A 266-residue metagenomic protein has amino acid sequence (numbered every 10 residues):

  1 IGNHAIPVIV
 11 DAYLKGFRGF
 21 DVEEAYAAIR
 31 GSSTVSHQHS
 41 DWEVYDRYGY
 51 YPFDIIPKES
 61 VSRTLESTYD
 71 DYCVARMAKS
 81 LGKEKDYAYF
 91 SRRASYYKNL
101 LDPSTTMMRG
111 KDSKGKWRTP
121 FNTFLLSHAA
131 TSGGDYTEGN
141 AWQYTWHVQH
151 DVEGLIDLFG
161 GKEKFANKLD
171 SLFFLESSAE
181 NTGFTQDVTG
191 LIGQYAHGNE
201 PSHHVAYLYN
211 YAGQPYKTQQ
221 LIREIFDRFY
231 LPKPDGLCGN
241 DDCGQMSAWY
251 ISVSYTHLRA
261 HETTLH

Functional and structural regions predicted by a protein language model:
I1-A5, R63-S67, D86, T137-V148 (+3 more regions): Secondary-structure capping and boundary motifs in well-ordered enzyme cores
I1-A78, S91, A141-D157: Aromatic-rich carbohydrate-recognition surfaces in CAZymes
L14-A27, K79-S91, I156-N167, N210-I222: Structural helix-adjacent loops and short alpha-helical linkers that scaffold large soluble proteins
R47-E59, L126-T137, Y230-P232: Acidic/His metal-coordination segments adjacent to aromatic residues that form catalytic metal sites in metalloenzymes
A75, K79-E200: Catalytic cores of carbohydrate-active enzymes
T123, A130, L175, E180-G190 (+2 more regions): C-terminal catalytic domain of Rieske-type non-heme iron oxygenases
H150, G154, N167, H203 (+4 more regions): Feature representing long, continuous alpha-helical segments
T256-L265: Conserved small/polar residues in nucleotide/adenosyl-binding loops
